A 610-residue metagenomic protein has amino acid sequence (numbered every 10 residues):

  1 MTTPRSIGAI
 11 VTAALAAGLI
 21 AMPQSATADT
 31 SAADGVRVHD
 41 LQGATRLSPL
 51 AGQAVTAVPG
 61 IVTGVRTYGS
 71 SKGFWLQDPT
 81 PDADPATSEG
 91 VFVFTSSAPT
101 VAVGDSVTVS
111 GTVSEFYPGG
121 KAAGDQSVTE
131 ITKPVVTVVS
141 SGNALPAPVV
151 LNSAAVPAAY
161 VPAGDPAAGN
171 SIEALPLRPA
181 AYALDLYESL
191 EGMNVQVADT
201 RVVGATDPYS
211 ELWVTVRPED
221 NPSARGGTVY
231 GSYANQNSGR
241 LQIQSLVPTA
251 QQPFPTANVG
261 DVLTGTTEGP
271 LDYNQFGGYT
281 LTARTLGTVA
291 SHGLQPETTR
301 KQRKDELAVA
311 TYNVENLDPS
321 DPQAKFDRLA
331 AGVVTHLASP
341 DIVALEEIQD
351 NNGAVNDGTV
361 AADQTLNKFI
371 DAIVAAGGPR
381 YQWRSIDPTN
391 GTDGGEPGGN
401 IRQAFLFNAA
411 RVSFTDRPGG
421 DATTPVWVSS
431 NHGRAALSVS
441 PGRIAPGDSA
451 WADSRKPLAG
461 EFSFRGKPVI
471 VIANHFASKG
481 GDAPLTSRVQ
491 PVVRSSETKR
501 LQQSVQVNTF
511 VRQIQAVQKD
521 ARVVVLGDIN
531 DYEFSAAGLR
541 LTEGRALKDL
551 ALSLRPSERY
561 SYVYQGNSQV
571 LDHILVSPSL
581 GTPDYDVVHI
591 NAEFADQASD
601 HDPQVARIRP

Functional and structural regions predicted by a protein language model:
M1-D29: Secretory targeting and sorting signals
T3, D34-D40, Q364-K368, K548-D549: Secondary-structure junction/capping motif
I7, T12-A14, A33, P255 (+3 more regions): Short, functionally important structural connectors and interaction interfaces within domains
Q24, I131, V202, F414-T415 (+1 more regions): A broad structural signal for short, well-ordered beta-strand segments within beta-sheet-rich domains
D29-A308, Y312, N316-S339, P425-S429 (+3 more regions): Extended non-catalytic accessory segments flanking core domains
F276, T280-P610: Divalent cation-coordinating acidic motifs and surrounding scaffolds that mediate Ca2+/Mg2+/Mn2+/Zn2+-dependent binding
